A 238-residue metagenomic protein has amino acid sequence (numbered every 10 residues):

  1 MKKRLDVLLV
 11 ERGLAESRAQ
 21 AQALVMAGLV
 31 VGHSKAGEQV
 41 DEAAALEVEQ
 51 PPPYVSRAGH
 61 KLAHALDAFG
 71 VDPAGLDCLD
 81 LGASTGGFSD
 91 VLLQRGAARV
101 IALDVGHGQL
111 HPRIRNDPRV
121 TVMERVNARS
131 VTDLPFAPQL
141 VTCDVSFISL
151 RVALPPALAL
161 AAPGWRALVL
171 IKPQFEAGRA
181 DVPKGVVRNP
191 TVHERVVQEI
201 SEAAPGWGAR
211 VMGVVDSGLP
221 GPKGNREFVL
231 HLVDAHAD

Functional and structural regions predicted by a protein language model:
K3, L14-P73: S4-like RNA-binding module at protein N-termini
P73-S84: Conserved class I S-adenosyl-L-methionine
T85-G96: Conserved SAM-binding loop of SAM-dependent methyltransferases across substrates and taxa, primarily the Class I
I101-V152: S-adenosyl-L-methionine
R151-L168: A short glycine-rich, Lys/Arg-flanked "PGG" loop and its adjoining helix->strand segment in the class I
G164-G178: Conserved beta-strand signature within the Rossmann-like core of class I S-adenosyl-L-methionine
V192-W207: Short alpha-helix
L219-D238: Core SAM-dependent methyltransferase catalytic element
